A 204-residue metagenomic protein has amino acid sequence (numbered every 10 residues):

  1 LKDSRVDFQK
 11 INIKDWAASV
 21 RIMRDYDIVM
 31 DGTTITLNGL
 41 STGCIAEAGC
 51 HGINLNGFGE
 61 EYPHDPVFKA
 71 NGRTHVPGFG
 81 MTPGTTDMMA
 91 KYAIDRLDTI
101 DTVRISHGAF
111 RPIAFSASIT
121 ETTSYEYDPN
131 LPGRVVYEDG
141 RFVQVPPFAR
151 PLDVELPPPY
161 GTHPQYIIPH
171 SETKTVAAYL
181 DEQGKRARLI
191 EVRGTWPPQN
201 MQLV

Functional and structural regions predicted by a protein language model:
L1-K2: NAD(P)-binding Rossmann-fold cofactor-contacting core
V6-D7: Short, conserved active-site loop motifs that form the nucleotide-linked donor/cofactor pocket
K10-Y26, L37: Conserved Rossmann-fold cofactor-binding substructure of NAD(P)-dependent oxidoreductases
V20, T42-A46, D65-P66, A90 (+2 more regions): Short amphipathic alpha-helical segments and helix-helix/interface helices
M23-G32, G52-N54: N-terminal Rossmann-like NAD(P) cofactor-binding module of classical short-chain dehydrogenase/reductase
N38-P77: Rossmann-fold NAD(P)-binding glycine/threonine-rich loop
N71-R111: Adenosine-phosphate binding glycine-rich loop
R96-V204: C-terminal catalytic/substrate-binding lobe primarily of soluble NAD(P)-dependent oxidoreductases
